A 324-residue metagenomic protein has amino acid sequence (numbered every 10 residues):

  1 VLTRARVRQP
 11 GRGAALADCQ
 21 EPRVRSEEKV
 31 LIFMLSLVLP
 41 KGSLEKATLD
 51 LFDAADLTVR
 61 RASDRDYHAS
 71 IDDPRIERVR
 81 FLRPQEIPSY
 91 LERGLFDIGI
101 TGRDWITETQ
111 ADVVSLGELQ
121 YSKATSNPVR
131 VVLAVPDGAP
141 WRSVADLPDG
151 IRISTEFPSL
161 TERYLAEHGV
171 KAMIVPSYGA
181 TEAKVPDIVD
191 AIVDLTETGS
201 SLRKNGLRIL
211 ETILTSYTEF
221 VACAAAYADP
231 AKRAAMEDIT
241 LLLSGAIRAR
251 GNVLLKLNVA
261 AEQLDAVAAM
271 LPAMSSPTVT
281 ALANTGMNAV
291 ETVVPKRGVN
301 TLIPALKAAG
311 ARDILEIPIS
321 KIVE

Functional and structural regions predicted by a protein language model:
L2-V7: Extreme N-terminal basic, low-complexity initiation segments that serve as generic localization/processing leaders
P10, P22: Cationic, low-complexity basic patches in intrinsically disordered or flexible, solvent-exposed regions
F33-I76, T101-R130, G138-E324: Small-molecule-sensing regulatory modules
I76-L95: Short, structured active-site "lid" loops
